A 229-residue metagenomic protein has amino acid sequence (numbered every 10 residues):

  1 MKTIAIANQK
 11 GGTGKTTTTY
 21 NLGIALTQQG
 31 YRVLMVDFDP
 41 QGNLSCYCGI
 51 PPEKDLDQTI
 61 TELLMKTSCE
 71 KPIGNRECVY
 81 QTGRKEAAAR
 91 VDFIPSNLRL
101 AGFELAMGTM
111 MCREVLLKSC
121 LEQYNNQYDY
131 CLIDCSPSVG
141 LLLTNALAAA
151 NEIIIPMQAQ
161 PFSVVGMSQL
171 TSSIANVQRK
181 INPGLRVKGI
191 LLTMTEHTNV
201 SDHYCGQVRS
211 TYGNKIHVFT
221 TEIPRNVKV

Functional and structural regions predicted by a protein language model:
M1-V229: P-loop NTP-binding core
